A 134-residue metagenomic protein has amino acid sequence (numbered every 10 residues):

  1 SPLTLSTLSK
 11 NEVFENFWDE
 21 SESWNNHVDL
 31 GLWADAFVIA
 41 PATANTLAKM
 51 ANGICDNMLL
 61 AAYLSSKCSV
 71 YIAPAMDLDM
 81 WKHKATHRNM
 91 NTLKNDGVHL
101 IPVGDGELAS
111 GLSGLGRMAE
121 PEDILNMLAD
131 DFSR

Functional and structural regions predicted by a protein language model:
S1-V70, L78-R134: A cross-family phosphate/adenosyl-ligand binding-site feature
A75: Cofactor-binding loop segments of dinucleotide-utilizing enzymes, especially the Rossmann-like FAD- and NAD(P)+-binding
